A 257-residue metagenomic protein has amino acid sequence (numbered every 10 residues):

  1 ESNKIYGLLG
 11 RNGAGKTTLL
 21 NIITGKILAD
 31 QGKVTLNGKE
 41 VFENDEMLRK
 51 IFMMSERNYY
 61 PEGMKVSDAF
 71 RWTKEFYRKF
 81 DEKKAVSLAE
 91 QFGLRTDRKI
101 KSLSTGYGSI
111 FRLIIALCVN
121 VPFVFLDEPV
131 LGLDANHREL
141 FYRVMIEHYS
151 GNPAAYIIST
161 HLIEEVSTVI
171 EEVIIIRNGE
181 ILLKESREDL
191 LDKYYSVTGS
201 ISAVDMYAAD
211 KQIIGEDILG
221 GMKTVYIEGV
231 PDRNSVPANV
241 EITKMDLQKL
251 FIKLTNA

Functional and structural regions predicted by a protein language model:
E1, G32-E43: Conserved ABC transporter NBD signature motif
G10-G15: Walker A (P-loop) phosphate-binding loop of ABC-type ATPase nucleotide-binding domains
T24: Helix-to-loop junction immediately C-terminal to a conserved catalytic motif
D30-K33, N178: Conserved coupling/switch loops of ABC nucleotide-binding domains, chiefly the family-specific signature
E46, S55-R112: ABC-family P-loop ATPase nucleotide-binding domains
V124-E128, L133: Catalytic Walker B motif of ABC-type/P-loop ATPase nucleotide-binding domains
F141-I227: ABC transporter nucleotide-binding domain
G215-A257: C-terminal coupling/interaction segments
